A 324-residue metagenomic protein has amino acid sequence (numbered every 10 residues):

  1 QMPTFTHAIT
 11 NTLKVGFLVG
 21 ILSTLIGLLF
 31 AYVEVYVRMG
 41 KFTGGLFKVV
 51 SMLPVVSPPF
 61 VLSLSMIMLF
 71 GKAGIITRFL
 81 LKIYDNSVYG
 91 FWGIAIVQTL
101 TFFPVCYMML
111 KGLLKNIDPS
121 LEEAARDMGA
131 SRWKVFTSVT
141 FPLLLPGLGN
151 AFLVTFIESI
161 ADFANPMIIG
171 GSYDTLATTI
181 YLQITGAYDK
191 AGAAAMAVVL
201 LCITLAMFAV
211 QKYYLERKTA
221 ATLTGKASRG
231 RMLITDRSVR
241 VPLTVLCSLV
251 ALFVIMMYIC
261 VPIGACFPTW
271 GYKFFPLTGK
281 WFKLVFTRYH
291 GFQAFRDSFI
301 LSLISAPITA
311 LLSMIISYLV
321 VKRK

Functional and structural regions predicted by a protein language model:
Q1, L277-F286: A short amphipathic helical element positioned immediately N-terminal to and/or at the very start of a transmembrane
Q1-K115, L143-F163, A193-K212, V239-T269 (+1 more regions): Membrane-water interface segments at the C-terminal ends of transmembrane alpha-helices in multi-pass inner-membrane
M68, D162-A187, G271-F275: Glycine-rich helix-loop "coupling/hinge" segments at transmembrane-helix boundaries in multipass transporters
P104, E123-A124, K134: Internal catalytic domains of large membrane-associated glycosyltransferases
L113-L114, S138, P166-I169, L182-Q183 (+1 more regions): Short alpha-helical segment immediately N-terminal to, or the first helix within, an HTH/HTH-like DNA-binding domain
L121, A130-R132, F163, K190: Membrane-helix interface/capping residues of multi-pass secondary transporters
M128-G129, P142: Glycine/proline-centered hinge or cleavage motifs at structural transition points of membrane proteins
A209-L246: Alpha-helical transmembrane segments of integral membrane proteins
